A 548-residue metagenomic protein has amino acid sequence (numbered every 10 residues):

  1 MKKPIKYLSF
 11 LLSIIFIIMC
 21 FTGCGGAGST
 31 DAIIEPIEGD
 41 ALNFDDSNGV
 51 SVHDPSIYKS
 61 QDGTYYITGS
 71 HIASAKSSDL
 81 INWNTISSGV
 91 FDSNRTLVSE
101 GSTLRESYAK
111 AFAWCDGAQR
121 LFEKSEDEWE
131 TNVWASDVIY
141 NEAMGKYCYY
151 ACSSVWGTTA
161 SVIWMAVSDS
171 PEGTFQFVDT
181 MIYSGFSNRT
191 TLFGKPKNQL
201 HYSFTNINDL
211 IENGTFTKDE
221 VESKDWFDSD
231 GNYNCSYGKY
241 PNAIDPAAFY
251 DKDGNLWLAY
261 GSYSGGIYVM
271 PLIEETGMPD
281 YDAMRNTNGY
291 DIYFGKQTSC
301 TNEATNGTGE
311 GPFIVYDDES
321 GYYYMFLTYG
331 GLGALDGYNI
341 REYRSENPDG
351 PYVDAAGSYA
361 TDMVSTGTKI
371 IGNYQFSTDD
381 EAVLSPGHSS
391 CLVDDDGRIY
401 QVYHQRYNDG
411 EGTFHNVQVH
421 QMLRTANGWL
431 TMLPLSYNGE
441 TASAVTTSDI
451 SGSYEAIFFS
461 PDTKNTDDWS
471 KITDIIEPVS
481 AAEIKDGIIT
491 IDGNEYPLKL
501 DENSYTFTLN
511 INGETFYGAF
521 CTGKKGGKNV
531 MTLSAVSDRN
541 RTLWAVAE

Functional and structural regions predicted by a protein language model:
M1-L11: Bacterial N-terminal signal peptides that target proteins for export
M19-G23: C-terminal motif of bacterial Sec signal peptides marking the signal peptidase cleavage site
C24-E548: Carbohydrate-active catalytic/glycan-binding domains of CAZyme proteins, especially the secreted or lumenal ectodomains
